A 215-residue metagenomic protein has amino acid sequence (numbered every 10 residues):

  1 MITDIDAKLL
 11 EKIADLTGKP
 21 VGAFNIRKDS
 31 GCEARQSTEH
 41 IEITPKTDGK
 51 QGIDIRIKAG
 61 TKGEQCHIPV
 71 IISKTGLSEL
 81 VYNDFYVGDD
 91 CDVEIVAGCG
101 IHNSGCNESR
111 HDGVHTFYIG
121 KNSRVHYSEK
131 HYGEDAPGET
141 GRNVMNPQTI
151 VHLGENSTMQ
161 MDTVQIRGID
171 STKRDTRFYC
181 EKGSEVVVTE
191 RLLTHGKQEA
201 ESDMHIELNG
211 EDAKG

Functional and structural regions predicted by a protein language model:
M1-G49: Short, Gly/Pro- and small/polar-rich lid/capping loops
N25, A34-G215: Conserved beta-strand/loop scaffold segments within soluble protein domains that form the structured core and edges
